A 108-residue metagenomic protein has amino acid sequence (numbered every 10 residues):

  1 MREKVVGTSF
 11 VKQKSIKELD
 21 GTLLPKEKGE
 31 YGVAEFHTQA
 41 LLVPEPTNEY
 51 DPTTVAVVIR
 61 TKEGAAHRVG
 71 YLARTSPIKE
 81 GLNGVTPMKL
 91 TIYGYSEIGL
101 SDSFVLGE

Functional and structural regions predicted by a protein language model:
M1-E108: Conserved active-site motif detector
